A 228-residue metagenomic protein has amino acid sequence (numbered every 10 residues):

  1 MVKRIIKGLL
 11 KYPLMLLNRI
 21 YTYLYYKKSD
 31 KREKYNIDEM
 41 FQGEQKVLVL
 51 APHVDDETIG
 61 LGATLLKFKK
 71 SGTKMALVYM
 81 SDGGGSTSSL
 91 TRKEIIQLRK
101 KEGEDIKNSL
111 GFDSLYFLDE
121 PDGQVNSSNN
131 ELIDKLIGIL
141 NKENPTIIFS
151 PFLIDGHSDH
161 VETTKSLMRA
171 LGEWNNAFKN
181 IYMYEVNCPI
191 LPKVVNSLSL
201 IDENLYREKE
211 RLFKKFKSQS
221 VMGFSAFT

Functional and structural regions predicted by a protein language model:
V2-V54, T58-F178, R211-K215: Active-site beta-strand->loop->alpha-helix modules in alpha/beta enzyme cores, enriched in Gly/His/Asp(Glu)
T87-L90, P192-N196: Short acidic, glycine/proline-rich loop/turn micro-motifs
L118, Y184, S199: Hydrophobic residues at beta-strand termini and immediately following loops that shape nucleotide-binding pockets
D122-N126, P189-L191, L205-Y206: A short acidic, often aromatic-flanked loop/helix-cap motif at beta-alpha or helix-coil junctions that lines enzyme
N175-V195: Short, flexible loop segments at boundaries between secondary-structure elements
V195-T228: A conserved mid-domain beta-alpha-beta active-site/ligand-binding segment of alpha/beta enzyme cores
